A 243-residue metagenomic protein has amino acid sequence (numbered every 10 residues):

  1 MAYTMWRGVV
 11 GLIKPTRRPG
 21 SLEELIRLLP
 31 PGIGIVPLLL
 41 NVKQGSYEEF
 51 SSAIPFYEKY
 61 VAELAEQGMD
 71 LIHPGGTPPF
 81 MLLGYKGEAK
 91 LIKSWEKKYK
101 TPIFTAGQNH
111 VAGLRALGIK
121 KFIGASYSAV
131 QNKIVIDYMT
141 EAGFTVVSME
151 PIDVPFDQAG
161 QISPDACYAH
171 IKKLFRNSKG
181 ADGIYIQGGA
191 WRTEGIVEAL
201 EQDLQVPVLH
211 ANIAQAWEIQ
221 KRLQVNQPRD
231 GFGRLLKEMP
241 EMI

Functional and structural regions predicted by a protein language model:
M1-K59, Y127-A166: N-terminal glycine-rich anion-binding loop in soluble enzyme alpha/beta folds
I54-Q67, A169-A181: Short, well-structured alpha-helical segments in soluble
V61-A106: Glycine/small-residue-rich loop that forms an oxyanion/phosphate-binding "nest" at active or ligand-binding sites
D70-G75, I123-A125, A181-G188: Periplasmic-binding protein-like
L91-L114, L200-I219: Short, acidic/small-residue loops that bind anionic groups at enzyme active sites
W95, T101-D157, G233-E241: Conserved beta-alpha
V154-A159, V206-P228: Short, flexible loop segments at boundaries between secondary-structure elements
Y168-L204, Q215-A216: Hydrophobic alpha-helical
